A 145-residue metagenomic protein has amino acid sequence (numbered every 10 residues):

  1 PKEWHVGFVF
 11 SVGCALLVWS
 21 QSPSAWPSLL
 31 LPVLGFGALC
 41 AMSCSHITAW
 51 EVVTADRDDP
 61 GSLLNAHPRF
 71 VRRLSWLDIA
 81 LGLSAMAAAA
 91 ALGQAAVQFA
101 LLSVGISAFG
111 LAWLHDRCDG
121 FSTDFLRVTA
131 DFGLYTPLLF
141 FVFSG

Functional and structural regions predicted by a protein language model:
P1-F8, S62-W76, A112-L139: Interhelical loop and helix-boundary elements at the membrane-water interface of polytopic inner-membrane proteins
P1-I47: Hydrophobic, aromatic-enriched interface-forming segments
H5-V6, P27-G35, L77, Q98-S103 (+1 more regions): Alpha-helical transmembrane segments of integral membrane proteins
F10-S11, G37, I79, L83-M86 (+3 more regions): Hydrophobic alpha-helical transmembrane segments of multipass integral membrane proteins
L16-L34, M86-F99, V142-G145: Helix-coil boundary and interhelical linker segments in multi-pass alpha-helical membrane proteins
G35-V52, S107-C118: Transmembrane alpha-helical segments that form the membrane-embedded catalytic/substrate-channel core of multi-pass
C40-A80: Solvent-exposed interhelical
R73-T123: Transmembrane helix-loop-helix
